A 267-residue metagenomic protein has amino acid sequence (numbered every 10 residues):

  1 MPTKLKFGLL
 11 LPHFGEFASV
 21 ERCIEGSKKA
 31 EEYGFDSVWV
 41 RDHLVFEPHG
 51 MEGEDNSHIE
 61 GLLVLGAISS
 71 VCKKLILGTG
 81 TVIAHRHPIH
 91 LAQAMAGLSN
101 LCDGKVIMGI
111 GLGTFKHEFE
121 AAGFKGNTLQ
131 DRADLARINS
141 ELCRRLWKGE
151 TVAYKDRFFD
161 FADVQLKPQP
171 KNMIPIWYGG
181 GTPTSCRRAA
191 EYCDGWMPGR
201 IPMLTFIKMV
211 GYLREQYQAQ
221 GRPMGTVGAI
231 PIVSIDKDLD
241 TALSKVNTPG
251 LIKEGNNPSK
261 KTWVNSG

Functional and structural regions predicted by a protein language model:
M1-G267: Active-site-adjacent structural elements that line small-molecule/cofactor binding pockets in enzymes
